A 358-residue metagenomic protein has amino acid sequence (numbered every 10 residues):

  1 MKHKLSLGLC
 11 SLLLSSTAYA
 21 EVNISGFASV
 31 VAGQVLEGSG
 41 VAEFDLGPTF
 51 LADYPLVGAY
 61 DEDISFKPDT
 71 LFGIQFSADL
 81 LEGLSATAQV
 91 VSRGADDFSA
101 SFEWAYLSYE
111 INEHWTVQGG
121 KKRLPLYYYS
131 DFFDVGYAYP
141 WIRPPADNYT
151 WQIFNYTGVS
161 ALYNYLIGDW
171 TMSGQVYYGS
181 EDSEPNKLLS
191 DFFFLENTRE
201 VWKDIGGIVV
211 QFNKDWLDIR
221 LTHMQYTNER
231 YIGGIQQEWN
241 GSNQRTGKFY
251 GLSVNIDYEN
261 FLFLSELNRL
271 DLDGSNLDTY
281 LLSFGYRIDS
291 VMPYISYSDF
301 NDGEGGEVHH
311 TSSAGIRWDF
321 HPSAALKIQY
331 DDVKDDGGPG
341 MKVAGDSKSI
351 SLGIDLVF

Functional and structural regions predicted by a protein language model:
A20-Y54: Transmembrane beta-strand segments of Gram-negative outer membrane beta-barrel proteins
V22, E82-A86, H114-V117, G168-M172 (+5 more regions): Repeated loop/turn-to-beta-strand initiation elements of outer-membrane beta-barrel proteins
N23-G33, E62-S183, Q211-K214: Outer membrane beta-barrel
V30-L36, E82, V90-D96, K121-P125 (+10 more regions): Transmembrane beta-strands of outer-membrane beta-barrel pores
V31, A161, W318, A344-F358: Outer-membrane beta-barrel "beta-signal"
F66-F72, S99-E103, I153-T157, W202-G206 (+4 more regions): Residues that define the transmembrane beta-barrel architecture of outer-membrane proteins
G73-Q75, Y106-S108, S160-L162, G207-Q211 (+5 more regions): Outer-membrane beta-barrel architecture
V176-N276: Surface-exposed beta-loop-beta
